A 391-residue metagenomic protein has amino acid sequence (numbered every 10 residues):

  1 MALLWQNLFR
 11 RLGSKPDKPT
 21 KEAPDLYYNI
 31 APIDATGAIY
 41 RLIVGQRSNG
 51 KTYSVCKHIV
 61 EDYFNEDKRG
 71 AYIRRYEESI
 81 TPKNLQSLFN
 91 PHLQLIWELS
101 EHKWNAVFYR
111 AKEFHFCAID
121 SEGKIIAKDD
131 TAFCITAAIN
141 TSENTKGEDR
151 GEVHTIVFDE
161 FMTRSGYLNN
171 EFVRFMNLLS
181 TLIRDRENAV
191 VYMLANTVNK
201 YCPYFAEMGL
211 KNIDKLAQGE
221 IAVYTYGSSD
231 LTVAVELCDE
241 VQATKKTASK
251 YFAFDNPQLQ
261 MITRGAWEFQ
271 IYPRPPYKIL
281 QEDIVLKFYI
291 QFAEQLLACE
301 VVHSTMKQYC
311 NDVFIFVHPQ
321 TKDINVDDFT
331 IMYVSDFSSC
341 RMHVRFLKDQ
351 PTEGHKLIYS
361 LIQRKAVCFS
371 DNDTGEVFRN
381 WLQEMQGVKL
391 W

Functional and structural regions predicted by a protein language model:
A2-W391: Phosphate/NTP-binding elements of NTP-utilizing enzymes
